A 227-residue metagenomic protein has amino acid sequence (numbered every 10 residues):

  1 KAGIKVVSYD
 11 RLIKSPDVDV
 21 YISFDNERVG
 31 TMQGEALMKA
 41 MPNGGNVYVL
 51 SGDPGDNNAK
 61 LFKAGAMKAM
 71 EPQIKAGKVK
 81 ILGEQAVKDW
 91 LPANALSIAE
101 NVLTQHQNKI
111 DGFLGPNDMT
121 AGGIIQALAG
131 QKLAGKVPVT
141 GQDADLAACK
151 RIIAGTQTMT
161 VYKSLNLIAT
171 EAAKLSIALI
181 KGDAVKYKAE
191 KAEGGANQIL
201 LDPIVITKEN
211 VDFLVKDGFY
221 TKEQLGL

Functional and structural regions predicted by a protein language model:
K1-L227: A residue-level marker of the well-folded mature domains of exported/periplasmic proteins
